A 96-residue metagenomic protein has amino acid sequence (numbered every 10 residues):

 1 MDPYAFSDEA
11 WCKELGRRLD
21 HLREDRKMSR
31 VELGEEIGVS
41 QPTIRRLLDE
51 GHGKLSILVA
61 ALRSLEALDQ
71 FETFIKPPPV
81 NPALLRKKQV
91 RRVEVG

Functional and structural regions predicted by a protein language model:
M1-D25, F74: A short, Lys/Arg-rich alpha-helix, primarily the initiator
R17-L33, R91-G96: Short basic helix-loop element that most often maps to the first helix and adjoining turn of HTH DNA-binding modules
L19, R30, Q41, L55-L58: Helix-turn-helix DNA-binding elements, focusing on the entry/boundary residues of the two helices that contact DNA
K27-R45: Short alpha-helical DNA-recognition segment
E36, A61, F74-P78: Short acidic/histidine-centered micro-motifs embedded in hydrophobic/aromatic stretches that mark compact functional
E50-R63: Short, basic-rich loop-to-helix N-cap that marks the start of a DNA-contacting helix
E72-G96: Short, charged recognition helix plus adjacent turn of helix-turn-helix-like nucleic-acid-binding domains
